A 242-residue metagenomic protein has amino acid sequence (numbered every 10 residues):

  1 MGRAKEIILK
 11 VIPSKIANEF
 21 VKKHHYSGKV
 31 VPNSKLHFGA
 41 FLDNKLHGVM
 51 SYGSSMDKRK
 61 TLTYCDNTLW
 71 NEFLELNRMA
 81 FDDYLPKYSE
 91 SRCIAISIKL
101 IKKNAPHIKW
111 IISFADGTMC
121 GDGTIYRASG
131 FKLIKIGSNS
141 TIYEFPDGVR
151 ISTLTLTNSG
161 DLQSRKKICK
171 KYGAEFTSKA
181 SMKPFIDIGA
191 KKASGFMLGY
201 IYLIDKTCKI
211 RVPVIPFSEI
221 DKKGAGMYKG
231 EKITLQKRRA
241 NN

Functional and structural regions predicted by a protein language model:
M1-P32: Short amphipathic alpha-helix that is part of the acyltransferase structural core
V11, G53-A190: Acyl-donor binding region in acyl/amide transferases
V21, K35-S54: Conserved beta-hairpin
S27-K35, D57-K60: An active-site-proximal beta-strand-loop segment
K35, G195-I201: Short hydrophobic/aromatic beta-strand or adjacent loop that forms the aromatic wall/cage of a ligand/substrate-binding
Y143, N158-G160, I201-D205, F217-I220: Winged-helix/helix-turn-helix nucleic-acid-interaction surface
A190-S194, D205, I210-V214: Hydrophobic helices that insert into or interface with lipid environments
V212-N242: Short, cationic low-complexity segments
